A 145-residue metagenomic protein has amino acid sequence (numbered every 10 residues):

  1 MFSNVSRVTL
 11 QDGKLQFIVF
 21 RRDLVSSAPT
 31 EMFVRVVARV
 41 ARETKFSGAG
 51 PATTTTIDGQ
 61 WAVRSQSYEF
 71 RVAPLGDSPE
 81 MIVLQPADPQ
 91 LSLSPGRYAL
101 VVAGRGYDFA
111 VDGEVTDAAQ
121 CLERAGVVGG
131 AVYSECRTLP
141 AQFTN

Functional and structural regions predicted by a protein language model:
M1-Q60, V102-N145: Primarily secretory-pathway and cell-envelope proteins
K14-Q16, E80, P95: Short, surface-exposed beta-edge/turn micro-motifs
G50-V83: Extended, solvent-exposed segments with strong compositional bias
E80-A87, A119, E123: Multi-bladed beta-propeller domains
D88-L93: Surface-exposed, short loops/turns at beta-strand junctions within beta-sandwich domains
